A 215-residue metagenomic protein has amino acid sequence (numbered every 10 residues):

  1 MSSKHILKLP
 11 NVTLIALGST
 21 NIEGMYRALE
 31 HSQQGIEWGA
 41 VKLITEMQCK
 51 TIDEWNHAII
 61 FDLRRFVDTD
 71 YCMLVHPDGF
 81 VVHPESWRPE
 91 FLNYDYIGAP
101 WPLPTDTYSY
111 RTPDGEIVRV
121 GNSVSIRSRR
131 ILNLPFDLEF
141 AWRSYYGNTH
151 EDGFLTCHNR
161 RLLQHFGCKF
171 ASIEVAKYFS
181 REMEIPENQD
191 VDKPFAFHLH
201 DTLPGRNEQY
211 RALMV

Functional and structural regions predicted by a protein language model:
M1-Y71: N-terminal anchoring/stem segment of glycosyltransferases
Y26, V82-S86, P135-F136: Short glycine-/acidic-enriched loop or helix-start segments at secondary-structure transitions that form or flank
G35-I36, F66-V67, R88-L92, R127: Short, conserved loop/helix-junction motifs that constitute active-site signature segments in enzyme catalytic cores
V41, P77-D78, S128: Generic structural signal for small/hydrophobic residues in well-ordered secondary structure, especially within
T69, Y94, K193-P194: Short, high-confidence coil segments that cap the C-terminus of an alpha-helix and link into the following beta-strand
T69-V82: Short beta-strand-to-loop acidic/aromatic patch adjacent to the donor-nucleotide binding site
G79-I117: Conserved donor-nucleotide/metal-binding helix-loop-beta segment in metal-dependent transferases, i.e., the alpha-helix
R119-V215: Catalytic core and acceptor-binding pocket of nucleotide-sugar-dependent glycosyltransferases
